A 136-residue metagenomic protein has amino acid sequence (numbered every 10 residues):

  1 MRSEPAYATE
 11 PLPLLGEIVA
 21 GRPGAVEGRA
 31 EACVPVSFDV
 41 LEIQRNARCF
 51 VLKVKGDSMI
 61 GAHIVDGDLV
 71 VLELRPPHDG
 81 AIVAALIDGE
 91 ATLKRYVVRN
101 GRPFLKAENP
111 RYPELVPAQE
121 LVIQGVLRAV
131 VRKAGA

Functional and structural regions predicted by a protein language model:
M1-A62, P76-D79, A91-T92, V98-R102 (+3 more regions): Short, positionally conserved secondary-structure boundary motifs
L52, V83-A85, L105: Well-ordered beta-strand positions enriched in small/hydrophobic/aromatic, beta-favoring residues
G67-D68, A81: Structural motif
V70-V71, A84: Hydrophobic beta-strand signal
L86, L93: Compact nucleic-acid interaction/catalytic patches
R95-Y96, A107: Residue-level recognition of conserved beta-strand positions in structured domain cores
F104-P110: Catalytic Cys-His active-site segments of thiol-dependent hydrolases/isopeptidases
